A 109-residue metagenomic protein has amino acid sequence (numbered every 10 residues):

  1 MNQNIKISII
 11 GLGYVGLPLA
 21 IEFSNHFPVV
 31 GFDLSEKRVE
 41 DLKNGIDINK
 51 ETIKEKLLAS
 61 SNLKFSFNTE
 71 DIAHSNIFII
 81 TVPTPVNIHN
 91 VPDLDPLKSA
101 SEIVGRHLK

Functional and structural regions predicted by a protein language model:
M1-K109: Structural/interface elements that position substrates and couple domains in central-metabolism enzymes
